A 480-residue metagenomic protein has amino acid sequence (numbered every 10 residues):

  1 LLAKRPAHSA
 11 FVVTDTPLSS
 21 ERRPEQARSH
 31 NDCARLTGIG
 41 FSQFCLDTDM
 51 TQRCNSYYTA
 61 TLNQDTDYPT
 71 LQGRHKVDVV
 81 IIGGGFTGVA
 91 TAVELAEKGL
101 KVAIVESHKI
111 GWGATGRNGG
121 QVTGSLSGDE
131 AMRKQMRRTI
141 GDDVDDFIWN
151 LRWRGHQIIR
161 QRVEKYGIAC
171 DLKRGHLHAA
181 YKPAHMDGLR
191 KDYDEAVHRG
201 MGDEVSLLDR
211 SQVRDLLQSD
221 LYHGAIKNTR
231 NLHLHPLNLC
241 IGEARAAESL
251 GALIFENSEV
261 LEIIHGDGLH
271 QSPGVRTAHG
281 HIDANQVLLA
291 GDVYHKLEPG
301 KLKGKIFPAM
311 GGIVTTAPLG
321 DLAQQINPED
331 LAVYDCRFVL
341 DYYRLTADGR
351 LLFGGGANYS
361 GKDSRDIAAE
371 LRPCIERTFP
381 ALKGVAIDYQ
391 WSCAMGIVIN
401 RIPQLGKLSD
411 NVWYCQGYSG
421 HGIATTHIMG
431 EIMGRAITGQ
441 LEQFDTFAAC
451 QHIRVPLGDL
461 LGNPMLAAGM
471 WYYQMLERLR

Functional and structural regions predicted by a protein language model:
G40-V79: Extreme N-terminal leader/targeting segments of oxidoreductases
V77-I104: N-terminal Rossmann-like FAD-binding beta1-loop-alpha1 element of flavoenzymes
E97-R117: Glycine-rich FAD pyrophosphate-binding loop
G120-D142: N-terminal glycine-rich dinucleotide-binding loop that anchors FAD/FMN and/or NAD(P) in oxidoreductases
V122, Q157, Y166-K173, V260-H265 (+2 more regions): Active-site substrate-recognition segment that forms the wall of the catalytic cavity or substrate channel
M136-A246: Rossmann-like flavin
E195, H223-G266, H270-H279, A284-N285: Helical element adjacent to the flavin cofactor pocket in flavoenzyme catalytic cores
G361-D363, A368-R478: C-terminal catalytic lobe of FAD-dependent flavoproteins
